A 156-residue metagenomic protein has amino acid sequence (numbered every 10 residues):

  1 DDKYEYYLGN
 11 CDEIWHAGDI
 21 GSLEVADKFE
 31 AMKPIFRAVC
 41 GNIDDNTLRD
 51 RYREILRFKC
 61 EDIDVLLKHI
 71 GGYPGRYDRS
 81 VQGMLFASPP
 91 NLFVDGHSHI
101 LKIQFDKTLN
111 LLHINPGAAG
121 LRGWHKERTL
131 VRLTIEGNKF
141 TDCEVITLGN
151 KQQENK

Functional and structural regions predicted by a protein language model:
D1-F36, D44-E54, D62, K126-E127 (+1 more regions): N-terminal active-site segment of His-dependent metallophosphoesterases
D2-Y7, V25-D27, I55-L56, V81-M84 (+2 more regions): Short, flexible, glycine/charge-rich loop motifs used to bind or transfer phosphoryl groups or to couple energy/partner
I14, D19, F29, G41 (+4 more regions): Divalent metal-coordination and catalytic microenvironments
H16, K59-C60, F105, I135: Generic beta-strand structural signal
R37, G75-C143: Conserved beta-sheet core of the metallophosphoesterase superfamily
D44-P89, L121-W124: Active-site-proximal segments of metal-dependent phosphoesterases and phosphodiesterases across multiple
C143-N155: Short, solvent-exposed aromatic-acidic interface loops
